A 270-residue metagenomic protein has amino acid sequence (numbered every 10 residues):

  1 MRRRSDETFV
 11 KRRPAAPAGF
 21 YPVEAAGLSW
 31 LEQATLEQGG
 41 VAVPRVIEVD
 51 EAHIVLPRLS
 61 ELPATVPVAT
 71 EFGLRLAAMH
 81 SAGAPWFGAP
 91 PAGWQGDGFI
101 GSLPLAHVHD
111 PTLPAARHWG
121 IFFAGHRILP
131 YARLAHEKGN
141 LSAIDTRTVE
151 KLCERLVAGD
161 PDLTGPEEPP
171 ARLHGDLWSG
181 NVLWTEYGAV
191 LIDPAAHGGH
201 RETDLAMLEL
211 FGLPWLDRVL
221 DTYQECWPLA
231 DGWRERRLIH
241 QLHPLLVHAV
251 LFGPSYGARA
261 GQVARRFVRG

Functional and structural regions predicted by a protein language model:
R3-I121: ATP-binding pocket architecture of kinase catalytic cores
V10, L173, L238: Conserved Rossmann-like nucleotide-binding pocket used by diverse enzymes that bind dinucleotide cofactors
A15, V49-H53, S60-L62, I128 (+3 more regions): Short, solvent-exposed loop/turn segments at secondary-structure junctions
E51, T185-G188, L242: Short strand-connecting beta-turns/loops that link adjacent beta-strands
A84-R172, T185: An alpha-helical support segment within catalytic cores of ATP-dependent transferases
W119-A124, R133, P166-R172, S179-E235 (+1 more regions): Active-site Asp-x-Gly
L238-L246: Hydrophobic alpha-helical segments that form the core of small-molecule binding pockets and/or dimer interfaces
H248-G270: ATP/Mg2+ or Mg2+-diphosphate-binding catalytic cores that bind nucleotide phosphates or diphosphates via glycine-rich
